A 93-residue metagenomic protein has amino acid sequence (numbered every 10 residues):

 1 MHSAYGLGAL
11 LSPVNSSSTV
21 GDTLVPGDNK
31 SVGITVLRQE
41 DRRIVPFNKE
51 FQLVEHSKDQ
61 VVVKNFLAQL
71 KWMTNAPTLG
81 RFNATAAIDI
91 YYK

Functional and structural regions predicted by a protein language model:
M1-K93: Mature extracellular/passenger domains of Gram-negative fimbrial/pilin and adhesin proteins
